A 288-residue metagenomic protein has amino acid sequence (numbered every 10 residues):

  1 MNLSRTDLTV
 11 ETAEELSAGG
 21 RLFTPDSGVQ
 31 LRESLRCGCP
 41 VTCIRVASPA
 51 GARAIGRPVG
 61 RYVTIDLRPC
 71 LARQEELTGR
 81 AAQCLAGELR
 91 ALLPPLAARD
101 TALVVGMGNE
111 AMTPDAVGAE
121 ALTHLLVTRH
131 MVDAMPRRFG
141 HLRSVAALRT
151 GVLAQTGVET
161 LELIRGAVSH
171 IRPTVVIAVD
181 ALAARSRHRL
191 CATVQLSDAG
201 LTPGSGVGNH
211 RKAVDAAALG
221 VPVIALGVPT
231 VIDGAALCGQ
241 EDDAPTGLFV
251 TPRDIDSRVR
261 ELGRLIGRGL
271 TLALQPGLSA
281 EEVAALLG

Functional and structural regions predicted by a protein language model:
M1-V59: N-terminal amphipathic/basic leader segments beginning at the initiator methionine
I55-Q83: Helix-enriched interaction subdomains in cytosolic or periplasmic regions, typified by TIR/SEFIR signaling/NADase cores
V105, N109-R143, A147: Glycine-rich phosphate/diphosphate-binding loop of Rossmann-like nucleotide-binding domains
M107-D115, A154, A181-R185: Gly/Ser/Thr-rich loops at beta-strand to alpha-helix junctions that form or flank small-molecule/cofactor-binding
G140-A167: A structural-propensity feature for long, helix-poor, extended segments
L161-K212: Glycine-rich phosphate-binding loop
G206-T230: Short, flexible loop segments at boundaries between secondary-structure elements
P222-G288: C-terminal functional extensions of proteins
